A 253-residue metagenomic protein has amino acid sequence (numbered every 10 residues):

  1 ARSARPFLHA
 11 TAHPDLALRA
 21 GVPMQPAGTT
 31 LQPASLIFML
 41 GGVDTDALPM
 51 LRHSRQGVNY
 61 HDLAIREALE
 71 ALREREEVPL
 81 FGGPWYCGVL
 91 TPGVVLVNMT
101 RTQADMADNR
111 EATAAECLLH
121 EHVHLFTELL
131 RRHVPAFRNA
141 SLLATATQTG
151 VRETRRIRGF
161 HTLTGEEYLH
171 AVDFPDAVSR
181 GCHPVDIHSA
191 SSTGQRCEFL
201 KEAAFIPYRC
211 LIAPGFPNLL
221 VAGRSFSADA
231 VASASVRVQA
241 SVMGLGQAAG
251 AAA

Functional and structural regions predicted by a protein language model:
R2-A252: Flavin (FAD/FMN)-binding glycine-rich loop and adjacent Rossmann-like elements that form
